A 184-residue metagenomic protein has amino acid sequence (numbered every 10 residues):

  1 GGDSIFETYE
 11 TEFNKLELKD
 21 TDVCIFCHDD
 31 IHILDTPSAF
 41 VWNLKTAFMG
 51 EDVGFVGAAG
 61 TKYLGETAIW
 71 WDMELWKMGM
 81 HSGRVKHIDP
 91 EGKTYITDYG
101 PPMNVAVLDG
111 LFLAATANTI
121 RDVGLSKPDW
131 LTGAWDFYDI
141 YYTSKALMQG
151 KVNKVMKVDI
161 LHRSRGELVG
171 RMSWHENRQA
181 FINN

Functional and structural regions predicted by a protein language model:
G2-F13, W135-D136: A short, glycine-/small-residue-rich helix N-cap motif at loop->alpha-helix starts within glycosyltransferase
E7, T11, A39-T46, Y141-K145 (+2 more regions): Alpha-helical elements of Rossmann-like donor-binding domains used by nucleotide-donor carbohydrate transfer enzymes
E10-V23: Active-site nucleotide-sugar/metal-binding loop of Leloir-type enzymes
T21, E51-V53, K151: Short, high-confidence coil segments that cap the C-terminus of an alpha-helix and link into the following beta-strand
T21-L34: Short beta-strand-to-loop acidic/aromatic patch adjacent to the donor-nucleotide binding site
I33-D35, Y63-I69, H162-V169: Short catalytic/ligand-binding loop motif for oxyanion handling, primarily in non-cytosolic enzymes, centered on
P37, W42-K127: Conserved catalytic core of nucleotide-sugar-dependent glycosyltransferases
P128-N184: C-terminal catalytic/acceptor-binding lobe
